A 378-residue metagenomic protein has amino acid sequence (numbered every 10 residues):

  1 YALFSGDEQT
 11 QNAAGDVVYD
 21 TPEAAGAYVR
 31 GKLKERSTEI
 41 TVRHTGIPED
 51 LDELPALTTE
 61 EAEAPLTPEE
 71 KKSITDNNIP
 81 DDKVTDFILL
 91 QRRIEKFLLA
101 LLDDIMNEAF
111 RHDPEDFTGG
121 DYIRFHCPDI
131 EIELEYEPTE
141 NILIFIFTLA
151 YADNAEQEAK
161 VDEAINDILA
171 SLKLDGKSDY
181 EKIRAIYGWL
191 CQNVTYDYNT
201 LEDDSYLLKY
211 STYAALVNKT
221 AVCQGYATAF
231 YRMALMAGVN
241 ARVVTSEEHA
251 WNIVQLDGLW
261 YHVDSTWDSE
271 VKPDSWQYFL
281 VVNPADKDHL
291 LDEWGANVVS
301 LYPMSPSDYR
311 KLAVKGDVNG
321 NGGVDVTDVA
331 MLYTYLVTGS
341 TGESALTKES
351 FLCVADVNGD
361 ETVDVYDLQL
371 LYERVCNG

Functional and structural regions predicted by a protein language model:
Y1-I146: Intrinsically disordered, low-complexity N-terminal segments that are enriched in acidic
R43, I47-E53, E60-A62, V84-T85 (+1 more regions): Low-complexity, Gly/Ser/Thr/Pro-rich intrinsically disordered linker/tail segments
G46-P48, A152-D153, Q192-D197, L201 (+4 more regions): Solvent-exposed loop/turn segments at secondary-structure junctions within structured extracellular/periplasmic domains
R93, K160-D167, S178-A185, W189 (+7 more regions): Extracytoplasmic/secreted proteins, especially bacterial periplasmic and envelope-associated proteins
D153-A215: Secondary-structure boundary elements
A170-L174, G188-Y196, Y231, L235 (+3 more regions): Sec-exported extracytoplasmic/periplasmic mature domains
G225-K287: Hydrophobic/aromatic-rich core segments of domains that either
K311-G378: Cellulosome-associated attachment modules in secreted, modular CAZymes
